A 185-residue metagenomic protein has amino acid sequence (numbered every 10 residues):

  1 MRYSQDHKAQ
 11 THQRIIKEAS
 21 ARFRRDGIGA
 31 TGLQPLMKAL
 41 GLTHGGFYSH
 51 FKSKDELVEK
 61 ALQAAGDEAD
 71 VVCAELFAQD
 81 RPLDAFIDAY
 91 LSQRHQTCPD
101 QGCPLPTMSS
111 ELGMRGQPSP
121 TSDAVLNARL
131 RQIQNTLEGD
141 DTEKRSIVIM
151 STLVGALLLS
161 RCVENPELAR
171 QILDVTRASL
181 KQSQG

Functional and structural regions predicted by a protein language model:
M1-Q10: N-terminal intrinsically disordered/low-complexity leader segments
R14, E18-E56: Helix-turn-helix
F51, V58-A65, V72: Alpha-helical DNA-contacting segments of helix-turn-helix folds
D55-L57, M108, Q117: A secondary-structure capping/hinge motif
K60, V71-G102: Hydrophobic alpha-helical connector segments
D70, D84, D100-Q101, G113-G139 (+2 more regions): Amphipathic alpha-helical packing segments from all-alpha helical-bundle domains
S92-H95, L105-R115: Helix-loop "lid/cap" segments that line or gate small-molecule binding pockets
P104-P106, D141-C162, V175-S179: Hydrophobic alpha-helical segments that form the core of small-molecule binding pockets and/or dimer interfaces
